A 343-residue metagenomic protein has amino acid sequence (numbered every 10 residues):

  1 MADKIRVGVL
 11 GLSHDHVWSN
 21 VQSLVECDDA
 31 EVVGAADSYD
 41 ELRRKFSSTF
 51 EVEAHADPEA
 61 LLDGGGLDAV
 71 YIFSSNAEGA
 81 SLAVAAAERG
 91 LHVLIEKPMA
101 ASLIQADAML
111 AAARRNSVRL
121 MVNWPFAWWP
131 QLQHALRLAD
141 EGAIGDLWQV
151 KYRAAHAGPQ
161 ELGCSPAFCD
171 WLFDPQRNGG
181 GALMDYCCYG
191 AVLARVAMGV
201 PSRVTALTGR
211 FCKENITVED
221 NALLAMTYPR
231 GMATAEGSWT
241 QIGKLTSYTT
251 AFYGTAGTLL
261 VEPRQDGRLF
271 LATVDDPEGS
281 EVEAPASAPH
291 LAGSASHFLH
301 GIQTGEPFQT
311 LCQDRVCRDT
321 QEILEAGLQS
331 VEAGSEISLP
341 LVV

Functional and structural regions predicted by a protein language model:
M1-K4, A30, A69-Y71, D107 (+2 more regions): C-terminal helix-rich "cap/oligomerization" subdomain common to oxidoreductases
M1-T49: N-terminal Rossmann-like dinucleotide-binding module
D3, A191-R268, A295-P307, V343: Contiguous beta-strand/loop segments that form the cofactor/metal-binding neighborhood of enzyme cores
F50-A112: Beta-loop-alpha module in the N-terminal Rossmann-like domain of NAD(P)-dependent dehydrogenases, especially those
A56, I95, L120-V122, A235 (+1 more regions): Hydrophobic residues in well-ordered beta-strands that form the structural core
A108-F126, D146-W148: Rossmann-fold dehydrogenase core element
P125, E161, Y248-R318, E322 (+2 more regions): C-terminal glycine/acidic-rich active-site capping loop/insertion
A127-N215, G334: Predominantly a Rossmann-like dinucleotide-binding segment in NAD(P)-dependent oxidoreductases
